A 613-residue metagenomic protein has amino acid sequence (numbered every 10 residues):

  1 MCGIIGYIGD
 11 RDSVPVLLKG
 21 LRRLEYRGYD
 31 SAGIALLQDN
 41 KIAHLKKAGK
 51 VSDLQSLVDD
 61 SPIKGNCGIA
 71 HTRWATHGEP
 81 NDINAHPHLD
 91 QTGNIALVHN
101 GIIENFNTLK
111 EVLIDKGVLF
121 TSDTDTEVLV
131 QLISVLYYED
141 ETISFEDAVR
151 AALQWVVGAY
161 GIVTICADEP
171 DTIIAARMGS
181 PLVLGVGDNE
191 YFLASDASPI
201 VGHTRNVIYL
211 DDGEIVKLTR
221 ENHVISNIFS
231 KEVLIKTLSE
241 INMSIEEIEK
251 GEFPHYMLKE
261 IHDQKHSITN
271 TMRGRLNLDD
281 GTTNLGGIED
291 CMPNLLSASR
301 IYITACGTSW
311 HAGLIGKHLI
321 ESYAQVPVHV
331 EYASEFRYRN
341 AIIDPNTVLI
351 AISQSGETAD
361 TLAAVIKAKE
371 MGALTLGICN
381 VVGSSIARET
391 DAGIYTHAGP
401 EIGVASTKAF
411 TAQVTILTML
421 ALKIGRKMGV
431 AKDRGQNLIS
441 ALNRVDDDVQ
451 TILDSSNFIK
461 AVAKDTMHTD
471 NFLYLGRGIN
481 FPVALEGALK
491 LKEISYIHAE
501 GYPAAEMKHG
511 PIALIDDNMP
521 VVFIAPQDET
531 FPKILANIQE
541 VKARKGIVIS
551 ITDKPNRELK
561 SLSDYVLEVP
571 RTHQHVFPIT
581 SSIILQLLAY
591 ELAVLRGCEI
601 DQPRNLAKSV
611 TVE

Functional and structural regions predicted by a protein language model:
M1-K250, P254, T269-R300, Y338 (+3 more regions): Conserved short alpha-helical segments that host acidic/polar catalytic motifs at enzyme active sites
N66, A70-I83, D279-P293, G316-I352 (+1 more regions): Glycine-rich oxoanion-binding loops at beta->alpha junctions
P87-L89, I165, I174-A175, V207-I208 (+12 more regions): Replace "in large, NTP-powered and nucleic-acid-processing enzymes" with "in large, NTP-powered factors and other
Q154, Q264-Y302, M371, V382 (+2 more regions): Active-site phosphate/pyrophosphate-binding segments
V156-E190, M467-E493, D528, L535: Acidic/histidine-rich
V183-I208, S334-A368, E506-K542, T572-Q586 (+1 more regions): Glycine-rich, anion-gripping cofactor-binding loops and their flanking helix/strand elements in enzyme active sites
M257, I547, K560-L562, T572-E613: Generic C-terminus detector
P293-V430, G435-R444, P526-V569, L588: Glycine-rich phosphate-binding loops that contact phosphosugars or nucleotide phosphates
